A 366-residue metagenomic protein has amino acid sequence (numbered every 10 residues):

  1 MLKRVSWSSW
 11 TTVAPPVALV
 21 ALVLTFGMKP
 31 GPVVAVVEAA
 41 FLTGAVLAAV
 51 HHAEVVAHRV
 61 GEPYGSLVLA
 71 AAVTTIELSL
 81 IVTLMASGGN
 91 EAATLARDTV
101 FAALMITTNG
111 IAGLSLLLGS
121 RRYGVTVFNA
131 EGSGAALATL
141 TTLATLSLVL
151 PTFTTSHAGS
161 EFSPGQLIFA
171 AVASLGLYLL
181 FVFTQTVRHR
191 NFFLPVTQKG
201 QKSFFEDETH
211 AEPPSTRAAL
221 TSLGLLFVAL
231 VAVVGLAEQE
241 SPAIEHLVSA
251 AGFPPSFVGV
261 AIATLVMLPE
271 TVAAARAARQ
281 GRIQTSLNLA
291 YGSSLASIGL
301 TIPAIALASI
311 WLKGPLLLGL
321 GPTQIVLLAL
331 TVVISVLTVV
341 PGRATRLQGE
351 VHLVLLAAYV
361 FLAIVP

Functional and structural regions predicted by a protein language model:
M1-P366: Hydrophobic alpha-helical segments, chiefly the membrane-spanning helices and signal/signal-anchor peptides
